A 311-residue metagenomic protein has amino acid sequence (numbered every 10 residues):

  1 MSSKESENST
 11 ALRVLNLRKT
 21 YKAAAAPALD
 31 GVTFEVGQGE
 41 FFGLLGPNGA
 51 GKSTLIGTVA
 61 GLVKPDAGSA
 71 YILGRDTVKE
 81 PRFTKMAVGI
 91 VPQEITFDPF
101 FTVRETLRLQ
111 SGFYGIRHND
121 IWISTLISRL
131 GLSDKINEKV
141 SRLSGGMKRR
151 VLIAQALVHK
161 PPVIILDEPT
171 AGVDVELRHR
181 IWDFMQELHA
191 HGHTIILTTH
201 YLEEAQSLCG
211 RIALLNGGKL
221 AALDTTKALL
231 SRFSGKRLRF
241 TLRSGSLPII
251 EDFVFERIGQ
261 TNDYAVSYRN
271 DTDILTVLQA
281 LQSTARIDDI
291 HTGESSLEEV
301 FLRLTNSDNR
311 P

Functional and structural regions predicted by a protein language model:
E7-V14, K19-G31, P81: A short, flexible loop at the N-terminus of ABC-type nucleotide-binding domains that lies
G68-K79, F83-T84: Conserved ABC transporter NBD signature motif
R108, G112-K135: Conserved ABC ATPase "signature" region
V158-P162: A short, proline-enriched helix->beta-strand linker immediately N-terminal to the Walker B motif in ABC-type P-loop
I164-D167: Catalytic Walker B motif of ABC-type/P-loop ATPase nucleotide-binding domains
W182-Y268: ABC transporter nucleotide-binding domain
G235-P311: Short, charged/small-residue-rich alpha-helical element at the C-terminal edge of ABC transporter nucleotide-binding
